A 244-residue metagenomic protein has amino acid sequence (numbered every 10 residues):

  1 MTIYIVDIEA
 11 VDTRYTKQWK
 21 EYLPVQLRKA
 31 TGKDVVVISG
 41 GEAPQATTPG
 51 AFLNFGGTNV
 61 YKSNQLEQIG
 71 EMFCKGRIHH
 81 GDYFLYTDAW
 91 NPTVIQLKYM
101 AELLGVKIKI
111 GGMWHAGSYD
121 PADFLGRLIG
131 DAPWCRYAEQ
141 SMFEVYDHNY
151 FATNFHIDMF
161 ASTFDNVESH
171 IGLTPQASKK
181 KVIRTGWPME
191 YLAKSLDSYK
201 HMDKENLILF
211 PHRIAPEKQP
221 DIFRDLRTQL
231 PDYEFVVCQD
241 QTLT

Functional and structural regions predicted by a protein language model:
M1-L97: N-terminal pre-catalytic "stem/leader" segment of glycosyltransferase-like enzymes
M1-Y4, V106-I108, H201-I208: A short, charged/proline- and glycine-enriched loop that marks the coil->beta-strand transition at the N-terminal
V6-I8, A152, I208-R213, V237-D240: Short hydrophobic "strand-cap" motifs at the C-terminus of beta-strands
Y83-W90, A101-F124, D131: Active-site proximal beta-strand in glycosyltransferases
M100-K107, Q140-E144, H201-D203, L230: Short, conserved loop/helix-junction motifs that constitute active-site signature segments in enzyme catalytic cores
L128-N149: Membrane-proximal helix-turn-helix segments that form the acceptor-binding/catalytic region of lipid-linked
E144-D197: Donor nucleotide-sugar binding/catalytic pocket of nucleotide-sugar-dependent glycosyltransferases
M189-K218, R224-L230, F235-V236: Conserved donor-binding/catalytic core segment of Leloir-type glycosyltransferases
